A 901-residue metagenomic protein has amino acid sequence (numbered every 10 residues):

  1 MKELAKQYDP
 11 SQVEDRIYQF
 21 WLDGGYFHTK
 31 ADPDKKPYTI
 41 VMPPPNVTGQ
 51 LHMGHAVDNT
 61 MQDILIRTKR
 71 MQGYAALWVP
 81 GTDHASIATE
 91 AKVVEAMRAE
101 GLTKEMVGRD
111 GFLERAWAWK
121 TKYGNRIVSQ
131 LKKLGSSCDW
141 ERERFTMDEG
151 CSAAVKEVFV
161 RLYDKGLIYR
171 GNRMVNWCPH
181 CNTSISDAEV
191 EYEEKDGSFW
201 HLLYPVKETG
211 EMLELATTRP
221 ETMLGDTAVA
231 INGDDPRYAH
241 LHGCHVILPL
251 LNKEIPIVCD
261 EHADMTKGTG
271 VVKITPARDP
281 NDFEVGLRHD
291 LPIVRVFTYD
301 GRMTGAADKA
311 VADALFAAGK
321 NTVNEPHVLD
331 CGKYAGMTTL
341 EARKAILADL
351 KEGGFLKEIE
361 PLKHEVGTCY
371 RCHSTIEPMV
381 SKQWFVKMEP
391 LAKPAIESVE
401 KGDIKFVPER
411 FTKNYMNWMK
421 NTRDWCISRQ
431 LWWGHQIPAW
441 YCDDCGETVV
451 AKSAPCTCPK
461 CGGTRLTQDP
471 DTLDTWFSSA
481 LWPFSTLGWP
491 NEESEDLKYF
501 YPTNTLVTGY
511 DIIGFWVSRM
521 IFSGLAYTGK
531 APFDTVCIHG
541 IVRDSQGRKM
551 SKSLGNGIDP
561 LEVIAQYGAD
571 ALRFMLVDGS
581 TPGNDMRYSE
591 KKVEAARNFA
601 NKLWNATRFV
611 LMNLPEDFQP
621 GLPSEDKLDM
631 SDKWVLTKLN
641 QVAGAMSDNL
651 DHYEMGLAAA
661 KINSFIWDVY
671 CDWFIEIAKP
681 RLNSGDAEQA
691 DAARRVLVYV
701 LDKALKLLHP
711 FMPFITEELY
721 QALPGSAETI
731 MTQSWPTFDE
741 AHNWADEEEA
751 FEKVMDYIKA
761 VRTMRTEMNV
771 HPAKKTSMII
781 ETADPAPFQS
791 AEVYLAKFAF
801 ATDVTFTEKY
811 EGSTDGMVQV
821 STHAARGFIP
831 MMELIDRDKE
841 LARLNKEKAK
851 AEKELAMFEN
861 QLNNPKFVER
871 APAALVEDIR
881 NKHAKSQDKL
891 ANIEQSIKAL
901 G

Functional and structural regions predicted by a protein language model:
M1-M53, A76, Y370, L603: Non-catalytic terminal extensions that flank enzyme cores
K2, Q7, R16, F20-G24 (+11 more regions): Residue patterns forming the tRNA-binding/recognition surfaces of aminoacyl-tRNA synthetases and related DALR
D32-V93, T146, V155, L215-T218 (+6 more regions): N-terminal catalytic cores of NTP/NDP-binding nucleotidyl/phosphoryl-transfer enzymes
P33-K35, P43-P44, V79-E90, E143-C151 (+4 more regions): Short, solvent-exposed turn/loop segments enriched in Gly/Ser/Thr/Pro and often Arg
A56-I64, L213-P249, V272-D279, H289-F297 (+4 more regions): Extended active-site and interfacial segments that coordinate phosphate-rich ligands in large catalytic machineries
R67-A75, A96-R109, S129, K133-C138 (+17 more regions): Secondary-structure transition/capping motifs at alpha-helix termini and the adjoining loop/turn into the next element
H201, N417-F477, L481, A526-A569 (+2 more regions): Feature 926 captures the class I aminoacyl-tRNA synthetase adenylation module centered on the KMSKS loop
L251-V258, Q468-Y501, D668, D672-I675: Active-site-adjacent "gating/activation" loops or surface patches in catalytic cores
